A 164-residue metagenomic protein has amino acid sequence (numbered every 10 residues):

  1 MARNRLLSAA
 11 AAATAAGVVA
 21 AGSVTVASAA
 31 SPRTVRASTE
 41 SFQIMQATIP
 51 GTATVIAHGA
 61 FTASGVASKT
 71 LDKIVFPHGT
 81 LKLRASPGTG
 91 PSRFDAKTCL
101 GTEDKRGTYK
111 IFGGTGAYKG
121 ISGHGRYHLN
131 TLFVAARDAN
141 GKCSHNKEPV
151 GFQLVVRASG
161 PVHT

Functional and structural regions predicted by a protein language model:
M1-T14: N-terminal export and membrane-targeting signals
L7, A20-S38: C-terminal region of N-terminal signal peptides and the immediate post-cleavage residues of exported proteins
A12-G22: Bacterial N-terminal signal peptides
A30-T164: Beta-strand-enriched cores of mature, soluble protein domains
